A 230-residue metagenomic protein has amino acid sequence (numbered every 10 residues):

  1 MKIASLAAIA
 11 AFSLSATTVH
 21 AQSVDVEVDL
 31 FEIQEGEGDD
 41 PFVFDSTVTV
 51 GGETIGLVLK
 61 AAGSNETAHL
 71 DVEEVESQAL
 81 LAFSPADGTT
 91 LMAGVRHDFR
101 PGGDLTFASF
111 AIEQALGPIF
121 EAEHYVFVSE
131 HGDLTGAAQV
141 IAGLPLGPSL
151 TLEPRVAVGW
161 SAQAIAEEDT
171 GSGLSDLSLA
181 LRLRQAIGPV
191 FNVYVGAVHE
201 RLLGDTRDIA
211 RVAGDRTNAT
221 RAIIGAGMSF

Functional and structural regions predicted by a protein language model:
H20-N65: Short glycine/proline- and aromatic-enriched beta-strand/turn motifs that initiate or cap beta-hairpins
V24-V26, E53-L59, D87-L91, P118-A122 (+2 more regions): Repeated loop/turn-to-beta-strand initiation elements of outer-membrane beta-barrel proteins
V28-E32, L59-G63, A93-H97, H124-V128 (+2 more regions): Transmembrane beta-barrel strands of outer-membrane/channel proteins
D40-F44, E73-S77, D104-A108, G132-G136 (+2 more regions): Residues that define the transmembrane beta-barrel architecture of outer-membrane proteins
S46, S77-A79, F110, A138-V140 (+2 more regions): Membrane-embedded beta-strands of outer-membrane beta-barrel proteins, especially the hydrophobic/small aromatic
V50-G52, L81-F83, H97, Q114 (+4 more regions): Residue-level signature of outer-membrane beta-barrel architecture
D104-A166: Detector for outer-membrane/organellar transmembrane beta-barrel domains, recognizing the amphipathic beta-strand
L181, Q185-P189, T217-F230: Outer-membrane beta-barrel "beta-signal"
